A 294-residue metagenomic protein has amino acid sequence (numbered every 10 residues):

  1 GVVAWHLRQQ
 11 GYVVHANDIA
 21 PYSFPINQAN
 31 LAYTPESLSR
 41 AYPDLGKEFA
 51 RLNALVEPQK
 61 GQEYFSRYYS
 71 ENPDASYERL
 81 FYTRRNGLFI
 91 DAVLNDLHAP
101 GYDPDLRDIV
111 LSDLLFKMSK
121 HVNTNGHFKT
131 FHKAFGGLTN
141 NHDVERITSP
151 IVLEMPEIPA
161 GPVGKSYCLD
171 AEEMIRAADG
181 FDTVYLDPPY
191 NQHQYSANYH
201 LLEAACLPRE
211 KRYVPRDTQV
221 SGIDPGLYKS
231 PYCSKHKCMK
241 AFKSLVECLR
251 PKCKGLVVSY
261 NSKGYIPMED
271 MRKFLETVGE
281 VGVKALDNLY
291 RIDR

Functional and structural regions predicted by a protein language model:
G1-P73, Y77-R79, A92-H98, D108-L115 (+3 more regions): SAM cofactor-binding core of SAM-dependent methyltransferases, primarily the Rossmann-like beta-alpha-beta module
A4-L7, P25-A29, A177-G180, Q194-L202 (+2 more regions): A short acidic (Asp/Glu
V14, L256, E280-V281: Hydrophobic anchor at the start of a short beta-strand that flanks the dinucleotide cofactor-binding loop
P73-Y199, E210-P225: SAM-dependent nucleic-acid methyltransferase catalytic core
D105, I109, D113, Y260-R272 (+1 more regions): C-terminal target-recognition/interaction regions appended to catalytic cores
C233-P251: A short, acidic, amphipathic alpha-helical segment used as a generic capping/interface helix at domain edges
S244-C248, V257-S259, D270: Conserved, well-ordered alpha-helix/loop/beta-strand core segments that scaffold catalytic motifs
M268-R294: Class I S-adenosyl-L-methionine
